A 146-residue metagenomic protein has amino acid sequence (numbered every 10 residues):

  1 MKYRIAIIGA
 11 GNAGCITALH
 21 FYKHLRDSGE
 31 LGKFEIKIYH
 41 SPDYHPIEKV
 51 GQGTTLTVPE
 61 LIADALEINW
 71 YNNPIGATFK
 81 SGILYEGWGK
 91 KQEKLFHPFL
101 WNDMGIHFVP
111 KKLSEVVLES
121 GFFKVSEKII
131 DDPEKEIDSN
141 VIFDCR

Functional and structural regions predicted by a protein language model:
M1-A13: Beta1/beta-strand and adjacent pyrophosphate-binding region of the FAD-binding site in flavoprotein oxidoreductases
A10-N12, I16-H24: N-terminal ordered "arm"
H20, S120-R146: Predominantly flavin-linked oxidoreductase catalytic cores and closely associated redox partners
Y22-V50: Glycine-rich FAD pyrophosphate-binding loop
P42-F99: N-terminal FAD cofactor-binding segment of flavoenzymes
G53-T54, P98-L118, C145: Short beta-strand to alpha-helix junction loop
